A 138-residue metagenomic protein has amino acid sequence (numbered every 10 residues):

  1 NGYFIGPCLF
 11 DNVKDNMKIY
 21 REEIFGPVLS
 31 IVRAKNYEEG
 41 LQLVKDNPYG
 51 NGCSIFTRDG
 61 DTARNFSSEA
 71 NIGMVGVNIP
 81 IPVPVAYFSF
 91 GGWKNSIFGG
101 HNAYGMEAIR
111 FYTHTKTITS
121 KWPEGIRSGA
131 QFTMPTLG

Functional and structural regions predicted by a protein language model:
F4-G138: Conserved C-terminal structural/oligomerization subdomain of aldehyde/semialdehyde dehydrogenase
